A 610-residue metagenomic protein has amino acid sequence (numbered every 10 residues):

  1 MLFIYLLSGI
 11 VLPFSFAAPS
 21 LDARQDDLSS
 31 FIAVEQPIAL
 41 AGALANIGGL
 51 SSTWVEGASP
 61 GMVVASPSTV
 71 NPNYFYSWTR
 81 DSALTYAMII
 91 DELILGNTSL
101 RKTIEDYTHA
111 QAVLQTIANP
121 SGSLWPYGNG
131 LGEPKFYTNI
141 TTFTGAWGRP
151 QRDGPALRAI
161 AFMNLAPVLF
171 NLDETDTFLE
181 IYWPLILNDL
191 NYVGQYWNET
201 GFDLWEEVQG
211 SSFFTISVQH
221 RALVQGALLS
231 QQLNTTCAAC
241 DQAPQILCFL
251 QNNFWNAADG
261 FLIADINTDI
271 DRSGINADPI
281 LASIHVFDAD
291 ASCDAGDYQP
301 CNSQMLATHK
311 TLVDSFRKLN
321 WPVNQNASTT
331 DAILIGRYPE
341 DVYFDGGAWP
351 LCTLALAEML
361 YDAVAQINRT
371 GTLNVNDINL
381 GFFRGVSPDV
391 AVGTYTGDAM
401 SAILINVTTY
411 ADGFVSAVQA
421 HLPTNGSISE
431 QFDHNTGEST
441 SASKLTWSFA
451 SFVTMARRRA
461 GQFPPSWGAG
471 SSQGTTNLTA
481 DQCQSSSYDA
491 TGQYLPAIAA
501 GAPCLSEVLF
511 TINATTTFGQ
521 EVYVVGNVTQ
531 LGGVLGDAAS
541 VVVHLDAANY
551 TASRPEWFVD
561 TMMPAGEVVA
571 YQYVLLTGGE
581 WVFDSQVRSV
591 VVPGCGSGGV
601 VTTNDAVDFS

Functional and structural regions predicted by a protein language model:
M1-D22: Fungal secretory targeting signals
A18-R80, D106, A110-K135, L531: Low-complexity, Ser/Thr/Pro/Gly-enriched N-terminal "stalk/linker" regions
L21-A33, E92-T108, L165-L187, A227-P244 (+4 more regions): Structural helix-adjacent loops and short alpha-helical linkers that scaffold large soluble proteins
G61-N71, G132-R149, G194-G210, A257-T268 (+1 more regions): Acidic/His metal-coordination segments adjacent to aromatic residues that form catalytic metal sites in metalloenzymes
Y74-Q195, I216: Aromatic-rich carbohydrate-recognition surfaces in CAZymes
T79, A112-R149, D153, F213-H220 (+3 more regions): Extended ligand-binding clefts on enzyme/binding-domain cores
S121, W125-G132, F136, D341-C352 (+3 more regions): CBM-like carbohydrate-recognition segments
T515-V568, L576-C595: Aromatic-rich carbohydrate-binding modules that target alpha-glucans
